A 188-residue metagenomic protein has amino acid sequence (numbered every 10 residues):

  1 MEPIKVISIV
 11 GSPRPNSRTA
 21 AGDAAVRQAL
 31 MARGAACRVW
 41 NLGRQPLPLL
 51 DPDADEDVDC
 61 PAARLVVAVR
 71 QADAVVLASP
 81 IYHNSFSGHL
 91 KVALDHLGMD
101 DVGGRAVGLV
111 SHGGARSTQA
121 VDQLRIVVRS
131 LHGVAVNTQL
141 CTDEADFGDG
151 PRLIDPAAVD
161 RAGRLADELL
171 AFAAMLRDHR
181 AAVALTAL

Functional and structural regions predicted by a protein language model:
E2-A35: N-terminal beta1-alpha1 ligand-phosphate binding loop
E2-I4, R64, V134-L188: Glycine-rich phosphate/pyrophosphate-binding loop and the adjoining helix
V10, N41, S111, Q139-C141: Residue-level recognition of beta-strand->loop/alpha-helix junctions
S17, S85-F86, H179: Glycine/Thr-rich phosphate-binding loops of Rossmann-like dinucleotide-binding domains
T19, D23, A62, S87-L90 (+4 more regions): A general structural signal for well-ordered alpha-helical segments in protein cores
R33-R38, G133-A135: A generic structural motif
L42-D59, G150-P151: N-terminal beta-loop-helix "entrance" segment that forms/cooperates in small-molecule cofactor or anionic ligand
D57-H132: Helix-loop-strand module that forms the ligand-binding subsite of alpha/beta enzymes
